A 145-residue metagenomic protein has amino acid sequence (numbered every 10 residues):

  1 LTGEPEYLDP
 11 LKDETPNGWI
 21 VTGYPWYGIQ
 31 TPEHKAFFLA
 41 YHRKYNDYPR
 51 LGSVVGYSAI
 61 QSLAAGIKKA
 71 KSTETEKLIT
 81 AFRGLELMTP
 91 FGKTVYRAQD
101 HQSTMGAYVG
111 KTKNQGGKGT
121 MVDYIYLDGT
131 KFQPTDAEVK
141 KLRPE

Functional and structural regions predicted by a protein language model:
L1-E145: Extracytosolic ligand-binding ectodomains
